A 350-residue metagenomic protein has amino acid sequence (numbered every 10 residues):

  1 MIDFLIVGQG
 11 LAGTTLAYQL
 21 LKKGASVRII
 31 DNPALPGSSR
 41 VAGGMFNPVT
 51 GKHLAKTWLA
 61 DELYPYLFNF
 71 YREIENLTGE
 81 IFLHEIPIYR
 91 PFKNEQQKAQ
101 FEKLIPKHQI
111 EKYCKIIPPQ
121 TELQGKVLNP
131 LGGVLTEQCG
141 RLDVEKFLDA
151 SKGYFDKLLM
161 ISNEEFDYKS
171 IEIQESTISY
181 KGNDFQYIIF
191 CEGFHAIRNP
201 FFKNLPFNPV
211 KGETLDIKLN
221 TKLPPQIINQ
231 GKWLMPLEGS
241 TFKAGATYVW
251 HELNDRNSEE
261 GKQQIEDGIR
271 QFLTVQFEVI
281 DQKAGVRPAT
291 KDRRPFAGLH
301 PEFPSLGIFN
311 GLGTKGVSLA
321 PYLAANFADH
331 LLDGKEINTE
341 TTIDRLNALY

Functional and structural regions predicted by a protein language model:
I2-R28: N-terminal Rossmann-like FAD-binding beta1-loop-alpha1 element of flavoenzymes
L5-V7, N183-H195, A324: Short hydrophobic core segments
A12, L35, H195: Conserved Rossmann-like nucleotide-cofactor binding loop
T15-K23, R40, M45, T50 (+2 more regions): Active-site substrate-recognition segment that forms the wall of the catalytic cavity or substrate channel
M45-G125: Dinucleotide-binding Rossmann-like beta1-alpha1 core, especially the glycine-rich loop that anchors the ADP
L54-Y66, V134-A150, R256-G261, S318: Short beta-strand to alpha-helix junction loop
V134-Y187, C191: Helical element adjacent to the flavin cofactor pocket in flavoenzyme catalytic cores
D281-Y350: C-terminal catalytic lobe of FAD-dependent flavoproteins
